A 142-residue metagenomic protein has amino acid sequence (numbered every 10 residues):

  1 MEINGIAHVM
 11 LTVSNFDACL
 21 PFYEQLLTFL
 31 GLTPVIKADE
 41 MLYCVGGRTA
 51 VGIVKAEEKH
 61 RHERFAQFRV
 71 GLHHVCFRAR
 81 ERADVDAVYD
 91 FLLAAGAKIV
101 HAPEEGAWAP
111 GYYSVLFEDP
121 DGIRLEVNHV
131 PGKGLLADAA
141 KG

Functional and structural regions predicted by a protein language model:
M1-L20, V75, P131-G142: N-terminal beta-strand motif that seeds the catalytic metal site of vicinal oxygen chelate
I3-G5, F68-L72, A109: Short glycine-enriched loop/turn motifs at secondary-structure junctions
A7, L30-V35, V51-I53, R80-A83 (+4 more regions): Long, contiguous binding/interaction regions
M10-E57: Core segments of cupin and vicinal oxygen chelate
V13-A18, C76-D121: Vicinal oxygen chelate
D39-L42, G47-A50, L72-H73, L135-G142: Amphipathic alpha-helical "stalk" segments
C44, A50-I53, S114-E118, E126: A short beta-strand motif that forms the metal-chelation/ATP-contact edge of phosphoryl-transfer active sites
V45-R80, D86-Y89: Long, continuous compositionally biased terminal/linker segments
